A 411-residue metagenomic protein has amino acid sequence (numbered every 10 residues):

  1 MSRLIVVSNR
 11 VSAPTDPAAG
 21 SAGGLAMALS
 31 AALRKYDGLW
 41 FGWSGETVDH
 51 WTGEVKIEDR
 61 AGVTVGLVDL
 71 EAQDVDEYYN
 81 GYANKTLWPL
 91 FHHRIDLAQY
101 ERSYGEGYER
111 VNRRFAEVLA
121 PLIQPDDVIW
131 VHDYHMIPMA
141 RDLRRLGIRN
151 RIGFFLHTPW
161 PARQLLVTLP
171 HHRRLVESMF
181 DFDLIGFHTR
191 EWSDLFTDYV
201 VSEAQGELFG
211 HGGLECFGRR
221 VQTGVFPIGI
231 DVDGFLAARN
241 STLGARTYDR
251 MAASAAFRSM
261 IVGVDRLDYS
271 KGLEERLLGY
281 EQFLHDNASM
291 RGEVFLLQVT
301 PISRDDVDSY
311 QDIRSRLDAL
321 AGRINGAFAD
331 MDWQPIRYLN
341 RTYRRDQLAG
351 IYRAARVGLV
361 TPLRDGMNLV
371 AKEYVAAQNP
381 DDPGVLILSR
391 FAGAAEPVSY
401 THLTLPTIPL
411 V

Functional and structural regions predicted by a protein language model:
M1-Q73: N-terminal low-complexity, Ser/Thr- and acidic-residue-enriched intrinsically disordered segments
V75-V128, L243-R250, S254-A256, R337-D346: Conserved nucleotide-sugar donor-binding subdomain of glycosyltransferases
G213-Q222, A237-I261, A288-R291: Nucleotide-sugar donor-binding and catalytic loop/hinge architecture of NDP-sugar-dependent glycosyltransferases
A255-S270, L296-L297: Conserved donor-binding/catalytic core segment of Leloir-type glycosyltransferases
D268-L284: A conserved mid-protein helix/loop that constitutes part of the nucleotide-sugar donor-binding site
T300-D346: Nucleotide-activated donor-binding/catalytic signature segment of Leloir-type glycosyltransferases, i.e., the conserved
A349-G366, V375-A376, D381-P383, F391-G393: Acidic donor-binding loop of glycosyltransferase active sites
T401-T407: Conserved small/polar residues in nucleotide/adenosyl-binding loops
